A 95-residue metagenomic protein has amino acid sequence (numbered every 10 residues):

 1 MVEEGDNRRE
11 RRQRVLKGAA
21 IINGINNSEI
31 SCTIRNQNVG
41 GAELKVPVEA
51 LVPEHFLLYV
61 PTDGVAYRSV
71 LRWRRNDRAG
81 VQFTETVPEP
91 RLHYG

Functional and structural regions predicted by a protein language model:
M1-G95: Structured alpha-helical
